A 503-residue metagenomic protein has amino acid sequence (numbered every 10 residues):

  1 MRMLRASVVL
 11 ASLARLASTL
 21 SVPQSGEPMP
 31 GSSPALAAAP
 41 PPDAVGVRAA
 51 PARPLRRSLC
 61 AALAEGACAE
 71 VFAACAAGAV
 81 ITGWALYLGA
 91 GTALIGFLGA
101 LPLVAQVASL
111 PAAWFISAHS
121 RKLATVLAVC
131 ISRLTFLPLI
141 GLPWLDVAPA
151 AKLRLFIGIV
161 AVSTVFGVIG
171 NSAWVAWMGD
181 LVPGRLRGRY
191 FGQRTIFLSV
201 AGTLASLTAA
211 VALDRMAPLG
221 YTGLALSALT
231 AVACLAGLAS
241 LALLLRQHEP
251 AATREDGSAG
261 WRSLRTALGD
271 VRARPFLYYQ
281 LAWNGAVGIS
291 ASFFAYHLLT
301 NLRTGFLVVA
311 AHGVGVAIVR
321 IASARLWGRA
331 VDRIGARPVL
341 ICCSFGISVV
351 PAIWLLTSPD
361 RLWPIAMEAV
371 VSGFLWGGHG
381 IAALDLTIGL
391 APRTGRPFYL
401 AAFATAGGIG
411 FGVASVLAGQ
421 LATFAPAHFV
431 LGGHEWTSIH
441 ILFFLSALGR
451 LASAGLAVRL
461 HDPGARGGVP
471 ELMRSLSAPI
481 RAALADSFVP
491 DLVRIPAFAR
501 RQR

Functional and structural regions predicted by a protein language model:
P41-V107, R274-G313: Helix-loop boundary and gating motifs at the non-cytosolic
A44-L55, E249-Y278, G467-R503: Juxtamembrane intracellular "pre-TM" segments in multi-pass secondary transporters
G83, Y87, W144-D146, G202-G223 (+1 more regions): Transmembrane alpha-helix termini and helix-breaking/packing motifs in multi-pass membrane transporters
S109-R121, S323-G335: Helix-to-loop junctions at the C-terminal end of transmembrane segments in multipass secondary transporters
A118-I131, R333-S344: Cytoplasmic membrane-interface "Motif A"-like loop-to-helix N-cap segments of 12-TM Major Facilitator Superfamily
C130-P149, F345-P359: C-terminal ends and interior cores of transmembrane alpha-helices in multi-pass membrane transporters/permeases
A151-I169, W363-G378: Hydrophobic core of transmembrane alpha-helices in multi-pass small-molecule transporters, especially MFS/SLC-type
I169-V182, H379-P392: Intracellular juxtamembrane helix-capping segments at the cytosolic ends of symmetry-related transmembrane helices
